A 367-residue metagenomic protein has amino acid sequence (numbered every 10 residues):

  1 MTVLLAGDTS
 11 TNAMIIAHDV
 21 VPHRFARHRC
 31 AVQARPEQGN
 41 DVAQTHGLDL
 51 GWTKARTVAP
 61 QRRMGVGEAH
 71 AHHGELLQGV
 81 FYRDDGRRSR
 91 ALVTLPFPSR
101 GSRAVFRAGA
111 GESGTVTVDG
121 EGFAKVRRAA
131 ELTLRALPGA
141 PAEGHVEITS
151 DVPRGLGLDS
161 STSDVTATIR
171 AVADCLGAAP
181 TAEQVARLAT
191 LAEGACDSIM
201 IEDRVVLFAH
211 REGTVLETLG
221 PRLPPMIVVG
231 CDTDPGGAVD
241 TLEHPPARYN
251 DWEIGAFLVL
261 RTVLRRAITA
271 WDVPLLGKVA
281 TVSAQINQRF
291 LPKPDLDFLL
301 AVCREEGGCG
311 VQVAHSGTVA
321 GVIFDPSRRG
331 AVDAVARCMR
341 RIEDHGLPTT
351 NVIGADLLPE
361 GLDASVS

Functional and structural regions predicted by a protein language model:
T2-L5, T9-A13, A17, A26 (+2 more regions): Short linear motifs in low-complexity or flexible loops
A43-L156, S367: ATP-binding N-lobe of GHMP and related small-molecule kinases
R135, R170-D174, R266: Short glycine/serine- and small hydrophobic-enriched flexible loop segments
H145-E147, T318-I323: A generic structural motif
L158-A182: DPxDG-like acidic metal-binding loop motif
T181-G308, I323-S367: ATP-dependent small-molecule kinase catalytic core of the GHMP/sugar-kinase superfamily and closely related
G310-A314: Short beta-strand
